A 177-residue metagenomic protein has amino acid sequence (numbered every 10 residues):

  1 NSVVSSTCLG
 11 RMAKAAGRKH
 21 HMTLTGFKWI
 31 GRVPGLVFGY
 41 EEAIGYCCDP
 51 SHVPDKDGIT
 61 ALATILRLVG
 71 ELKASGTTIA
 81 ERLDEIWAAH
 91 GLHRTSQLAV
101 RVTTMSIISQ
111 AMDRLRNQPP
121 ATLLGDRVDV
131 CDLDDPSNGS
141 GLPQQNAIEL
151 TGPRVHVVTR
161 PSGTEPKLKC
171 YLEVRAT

Functional and structural regions predicted by a protein language model:
N1-P161, K167-Y171, T177: Phosphate-binding and adjacent anionic-ligand microenvironments
